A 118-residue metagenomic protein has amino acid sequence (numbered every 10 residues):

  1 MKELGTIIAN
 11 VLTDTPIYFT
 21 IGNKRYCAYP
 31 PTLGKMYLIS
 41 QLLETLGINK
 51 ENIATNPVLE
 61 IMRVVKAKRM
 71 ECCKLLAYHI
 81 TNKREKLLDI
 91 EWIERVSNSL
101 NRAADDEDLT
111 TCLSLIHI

Functional and structural regions predicted by a protein language model:
M1-E71: Short N-terminal mixed-charge amphipathic segments
I48, A67, Y78-E94: Short, solvent-exposed secondary-structure capping/transition elements
V58-V64, I80-T81, V96-S99: A ubiquitous short alpha-helical element
C112: Interfaces and regulatory segments of ATP-dependent nucleotide/adenylate/phosphodiester-chemistry enzymes
I116-I118: Conserved small/polar residues in nucleotide/adenosyl-binding loops
